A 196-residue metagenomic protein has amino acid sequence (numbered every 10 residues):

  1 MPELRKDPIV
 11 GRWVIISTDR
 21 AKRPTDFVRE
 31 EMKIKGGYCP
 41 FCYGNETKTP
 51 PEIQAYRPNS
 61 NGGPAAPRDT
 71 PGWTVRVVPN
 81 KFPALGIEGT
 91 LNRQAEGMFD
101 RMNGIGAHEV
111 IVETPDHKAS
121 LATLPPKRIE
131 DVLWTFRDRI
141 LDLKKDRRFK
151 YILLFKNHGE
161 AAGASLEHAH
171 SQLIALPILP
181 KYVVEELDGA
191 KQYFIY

Functional and structural regions predicted by a protein language model:
M1-H168, I174-Y196: Active-site microenvironments that recognize anionic phosphate/pyrophosphate groups
